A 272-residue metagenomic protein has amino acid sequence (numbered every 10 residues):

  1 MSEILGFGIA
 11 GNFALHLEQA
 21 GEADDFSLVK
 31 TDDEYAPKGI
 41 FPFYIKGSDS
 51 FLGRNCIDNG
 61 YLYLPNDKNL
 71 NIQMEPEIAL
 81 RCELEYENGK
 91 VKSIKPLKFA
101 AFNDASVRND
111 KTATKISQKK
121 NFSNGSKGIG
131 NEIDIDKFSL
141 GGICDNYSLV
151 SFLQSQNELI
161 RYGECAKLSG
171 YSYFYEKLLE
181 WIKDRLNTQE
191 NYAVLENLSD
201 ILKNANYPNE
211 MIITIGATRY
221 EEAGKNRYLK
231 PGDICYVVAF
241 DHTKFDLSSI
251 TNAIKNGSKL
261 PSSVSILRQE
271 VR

Functional and structural regions predicted by a protein language model:
S2-K203, R227, S249-V271: Glycine-enriched loop-and-adjacent helix/strand subsegments that border the catalytic/binding cleft of enzyme cores
I9-G11, N209-E222: Glycine-rich beta-strand-to-loop/alpha-helix junction loops that act as flexible
A14, A217-A223, F240-F245: Short, charged beta-turn/beta-strand-edge "cap" motif at the junction between a beta-strand and an adjacent loop
P208-E210, K230-I234: Loop/turn positions that initiate beta-strands
A223-L229: Catalytic nucleophile loop of clan PA
